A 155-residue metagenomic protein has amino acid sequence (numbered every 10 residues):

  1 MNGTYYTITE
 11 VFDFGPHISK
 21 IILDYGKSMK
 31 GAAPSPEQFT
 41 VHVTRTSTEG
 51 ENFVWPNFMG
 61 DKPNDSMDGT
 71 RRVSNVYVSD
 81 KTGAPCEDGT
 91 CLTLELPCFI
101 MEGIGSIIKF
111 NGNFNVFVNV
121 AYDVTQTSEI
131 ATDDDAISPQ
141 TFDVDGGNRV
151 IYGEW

Functional and structural regions predicted by a protein language model:
M1-W155: Non-catalytic beta-sheet/beta-sandwich ligand-binding modules that flank or precede catalytic cores
